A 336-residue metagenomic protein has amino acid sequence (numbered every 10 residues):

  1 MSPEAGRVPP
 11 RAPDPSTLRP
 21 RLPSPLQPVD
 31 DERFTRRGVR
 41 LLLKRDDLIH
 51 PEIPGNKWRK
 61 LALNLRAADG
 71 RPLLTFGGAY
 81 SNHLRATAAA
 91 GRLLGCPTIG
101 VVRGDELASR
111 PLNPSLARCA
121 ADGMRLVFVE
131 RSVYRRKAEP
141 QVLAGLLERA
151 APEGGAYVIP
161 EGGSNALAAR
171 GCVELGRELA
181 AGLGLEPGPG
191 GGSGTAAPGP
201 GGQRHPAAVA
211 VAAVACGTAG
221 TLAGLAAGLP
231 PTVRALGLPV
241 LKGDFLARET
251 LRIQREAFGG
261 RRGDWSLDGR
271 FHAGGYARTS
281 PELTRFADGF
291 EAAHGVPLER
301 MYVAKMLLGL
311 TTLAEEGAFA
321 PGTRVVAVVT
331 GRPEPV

Functional and structural regions predicted by a protein language model:
M1-V336: PLP-dependent amino-acid enzyme catalytic core
